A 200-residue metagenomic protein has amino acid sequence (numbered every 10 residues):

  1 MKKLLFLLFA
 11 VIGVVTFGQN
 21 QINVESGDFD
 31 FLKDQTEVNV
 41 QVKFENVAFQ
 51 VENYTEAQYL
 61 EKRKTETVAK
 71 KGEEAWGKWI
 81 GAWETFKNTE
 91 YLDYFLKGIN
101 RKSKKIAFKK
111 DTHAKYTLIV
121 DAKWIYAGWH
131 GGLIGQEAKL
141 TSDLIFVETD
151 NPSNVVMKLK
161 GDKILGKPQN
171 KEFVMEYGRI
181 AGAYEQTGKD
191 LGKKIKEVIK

Functional and structural regions predicted by a protein language model:
M1-V24: Bacterial Sec-dependent N-terminal signal peptides
G18-T89, D93, K193-K200: A structural "domain/chain start" motif
N20-N23, I106-V155, G166-V174: Surface-exposed short loop/turn segments
N20-Q35, A48, R101, V156-K200: C-terminal/domain-edge helix-coil "capping" segments
K43-V47, D121-A127, G161-D162: Generic short beta-strand segments
R63-K71, N151-G161: A structural motif
W83-K123: Short, solvent-exposed, polar/charged sequence segments at loop or secondary-structure edges
E84-L92, E137, F173, Y177-Y184: Solvent-exposed, acidic/flexible segments
